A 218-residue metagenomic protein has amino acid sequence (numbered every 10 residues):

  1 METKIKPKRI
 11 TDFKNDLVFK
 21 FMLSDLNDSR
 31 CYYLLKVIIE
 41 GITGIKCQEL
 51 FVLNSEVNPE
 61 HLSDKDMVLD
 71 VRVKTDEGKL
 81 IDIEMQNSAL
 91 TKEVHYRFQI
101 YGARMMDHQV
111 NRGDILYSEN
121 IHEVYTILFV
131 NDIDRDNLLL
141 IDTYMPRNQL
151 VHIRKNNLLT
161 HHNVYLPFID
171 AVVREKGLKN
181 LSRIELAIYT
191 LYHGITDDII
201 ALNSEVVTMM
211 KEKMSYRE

Functional and structural regions predicted by a protein language model:
M1-E218: Elongated, amphipathic alpha-helical interaction scaffolds
